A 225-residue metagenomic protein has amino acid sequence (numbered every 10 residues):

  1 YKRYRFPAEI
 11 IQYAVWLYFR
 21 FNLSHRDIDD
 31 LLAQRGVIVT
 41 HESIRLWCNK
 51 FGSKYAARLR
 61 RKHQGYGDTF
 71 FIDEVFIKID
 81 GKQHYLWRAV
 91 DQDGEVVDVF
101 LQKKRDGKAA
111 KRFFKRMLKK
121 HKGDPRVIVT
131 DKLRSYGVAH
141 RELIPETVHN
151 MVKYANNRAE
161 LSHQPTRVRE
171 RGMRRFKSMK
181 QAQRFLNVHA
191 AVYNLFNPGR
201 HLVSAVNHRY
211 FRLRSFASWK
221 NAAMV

Functional and structural regions predicted by a protein language model:
R5, K50, V99-H121: Active-site beta-loop-alpha junctions of metal-dependent nucleic acid enzymes, especially the RNase H-like/DDE
A14, I28, I44, D73 (+7 more regions): Mobile genetic element proteins and their domesticated derivatives, centered on retroelements and DNA transposons
N22, D80-V96: Short conserved beta-strand segments at catalytic cores or DNA/RNA-binding microdomains of nucleic-acid binding
S24-V37: DNA-recognition alpha helix
I38-V39, L46-Y66: Short, basic alpha-helical nucleic acid-contact segments in DNA-binding proteins and DNA transaction factors
Y66-I79: Two-metal-ion RNase H-like nuclease active-site motif
V152-V168, K177-Q183: RNase H-like two-metal-ion nuclease catalytic core shared by retroviral integrases and related mobile-element nucleases
Q183-V225: C-terminal domain-tail junction helix/linker
